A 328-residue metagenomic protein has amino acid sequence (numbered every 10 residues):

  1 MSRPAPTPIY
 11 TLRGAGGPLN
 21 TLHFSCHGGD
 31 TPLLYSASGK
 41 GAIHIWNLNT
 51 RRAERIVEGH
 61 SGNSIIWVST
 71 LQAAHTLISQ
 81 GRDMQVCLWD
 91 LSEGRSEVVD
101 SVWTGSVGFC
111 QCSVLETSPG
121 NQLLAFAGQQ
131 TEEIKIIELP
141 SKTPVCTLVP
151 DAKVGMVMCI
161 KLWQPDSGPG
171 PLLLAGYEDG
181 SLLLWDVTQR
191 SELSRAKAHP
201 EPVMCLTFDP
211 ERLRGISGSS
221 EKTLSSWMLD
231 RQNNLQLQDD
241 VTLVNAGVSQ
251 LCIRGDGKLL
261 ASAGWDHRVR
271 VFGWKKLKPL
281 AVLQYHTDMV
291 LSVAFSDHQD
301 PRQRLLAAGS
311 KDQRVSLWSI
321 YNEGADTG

Functional and structural regions predicted by a protein language model:
M1-G17, T50: A short helix->beta-strand "capping" segment at the edge of beta-propeller domains
T7-I9, R52-R55, E97-D100, V145-C146 (+4 more regions): A structural motif specific to WD40 beta-propellers
T11-G41: Beta-strand-rich domains and repeat architectures in extracellular enzymes and scaffolds, especially beta-propellers
L12-L19, E58-I65, V102-F109, V149-V157 (+3 more regions): WD40/WD-repeat beta-propeller blade N-cap
L22-T31, V68-A74, S113-N121, I160-G170 (+6 more regions): Loop/turn segments within WD40 beta-propeller blades
A37-K40, Q80-D83, A127-T131, G176-D179 (+3 more regions): Conserved strand-to-loop turn within each blade of WD40 beta-propeller repeats
I43-N47, V86-L91, I134-E138, L182-D186 (+4 more regions): WD40-repeat beta-propellers
L291-G328: Blade-level signature of beta-propeller repeat domains, shared across WD40, Kelch, NHL, RCC1 and BNR/Asp-box propellers
